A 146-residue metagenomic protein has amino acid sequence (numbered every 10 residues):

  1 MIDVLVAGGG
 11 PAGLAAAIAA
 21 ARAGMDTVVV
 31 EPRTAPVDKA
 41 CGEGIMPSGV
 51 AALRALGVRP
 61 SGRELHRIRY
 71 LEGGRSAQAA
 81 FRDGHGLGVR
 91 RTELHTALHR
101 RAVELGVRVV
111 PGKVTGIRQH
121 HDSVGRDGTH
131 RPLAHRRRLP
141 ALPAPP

Functional and structural regions predicted by a protein language model:
M1: Short helix-loop-beta connector
L5-G9, A16-C41: Glycine-rich FAD pyrophosphate-binding loop
I18, R22, A51, R100 (+1 more regions): Short, well-ordered alpha-helices that flank and scaffold nucleotide-derived cofactor binding pockets
D26-T27, R59, R108: Residue-level detector of anion-binding/catalytic polar loops
R33-L56, L65: Conserved N-terminal glycine-rich FAD pyrophosphate-binding loop of Rossmann-like flavoproteins
V50-H99, Q119: A conserved beta-strand/loop capping segment in the N-terminal third of enzymes that catalyze redox or closely related
R101-P146: Predominantly flavin-linked oxidoreductase catalytic cores and closely associated redox partners
